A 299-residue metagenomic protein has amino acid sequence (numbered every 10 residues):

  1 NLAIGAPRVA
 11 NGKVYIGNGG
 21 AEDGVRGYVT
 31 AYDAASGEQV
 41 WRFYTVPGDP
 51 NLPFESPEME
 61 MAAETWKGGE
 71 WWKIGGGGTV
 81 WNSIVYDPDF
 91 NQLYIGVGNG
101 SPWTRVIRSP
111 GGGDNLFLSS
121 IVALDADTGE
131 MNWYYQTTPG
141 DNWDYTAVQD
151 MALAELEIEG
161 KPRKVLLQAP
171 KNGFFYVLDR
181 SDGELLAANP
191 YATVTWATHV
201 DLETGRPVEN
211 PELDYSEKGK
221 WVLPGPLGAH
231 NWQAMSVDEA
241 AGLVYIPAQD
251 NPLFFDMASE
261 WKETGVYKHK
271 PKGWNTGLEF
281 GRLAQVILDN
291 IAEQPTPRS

Functional and structural regions predicted by a protein language model:
N1-S299: Beta-sheet-rich non-transmembrane sensory/scaffold domains
